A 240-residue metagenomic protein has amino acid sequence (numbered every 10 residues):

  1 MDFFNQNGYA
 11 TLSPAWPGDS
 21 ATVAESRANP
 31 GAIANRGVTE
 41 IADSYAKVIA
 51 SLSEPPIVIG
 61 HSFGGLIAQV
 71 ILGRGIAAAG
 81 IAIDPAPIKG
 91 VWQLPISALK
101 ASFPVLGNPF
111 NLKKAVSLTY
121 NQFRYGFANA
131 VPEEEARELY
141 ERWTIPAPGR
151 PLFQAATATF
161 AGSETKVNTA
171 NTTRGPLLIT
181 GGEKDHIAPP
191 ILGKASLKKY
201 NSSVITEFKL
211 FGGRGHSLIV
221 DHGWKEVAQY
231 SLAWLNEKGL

Functional and structural regions predicted by a protein language model:
F3-N29: Conserved alpha/beta-hydrolase
T39-P56: Conserved acidic catalytic loop of the alpha/beta-hydrolase fold
I59-G64, A68: Gly/Ala-rich beta-loop-alpha elbow adjacent to hydrolase catalytic centers
A77-K113, P151-F160: Flexible "cap/lid" loop of the alpha/beta hydrolase fold
S117-F153: Conserved alpha/beta-hydrolase catalytic His-Asp/Glu region
T173, I179-G181, D185: Short beta-strand/loop motif that positions the catalytic acidic residue of the alpha/beta-hydrolase fold
G175, P189-K199: Short alpha-helix in the alpha/beta-hydrolase fold that links the catalytic acid
I205-L240: Catalytic active-site module of serine/aspartate enzymes centered on a nucleophile-bearing elbow/loop
